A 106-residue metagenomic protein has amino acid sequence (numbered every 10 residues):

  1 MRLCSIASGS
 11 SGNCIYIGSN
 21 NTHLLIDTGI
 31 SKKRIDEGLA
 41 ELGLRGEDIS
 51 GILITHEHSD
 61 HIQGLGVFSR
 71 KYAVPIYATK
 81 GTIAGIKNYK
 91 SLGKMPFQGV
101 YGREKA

Functional and structural regions predicted by a protein language model:
M1-E41: Conserved beta-strand hairpin/beta-sheet module of binuclear metal-dependent hydrolase folds, prominently
C4-C14, H56-Q63, I76, K87: Structured catalytic core of nucleotide-sugar glycosyltransferases
N20, S69-R70, S91: Short glycine-enriched loop/turn motifs at secondary-structure junctions
L24, P75-Y77, Q98: Residue-level detection of beta-strand scaffold positions
K33-T82: Active-site metal-binding motif and surrounding structural segment of the metallo-beta-lactamase
K80-A106: Metallo-beta-lactamase
